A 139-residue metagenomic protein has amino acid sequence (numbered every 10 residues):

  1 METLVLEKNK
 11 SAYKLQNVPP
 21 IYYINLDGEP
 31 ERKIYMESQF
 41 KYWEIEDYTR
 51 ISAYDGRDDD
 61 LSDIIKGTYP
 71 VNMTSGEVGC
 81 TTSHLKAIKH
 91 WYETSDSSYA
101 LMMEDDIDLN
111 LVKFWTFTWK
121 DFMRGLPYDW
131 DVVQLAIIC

Functional and structural regions predicted by a protein language model:
M1-M103, I107-C139: An acidic/histidine-cluster motif and surrounding catalytic segment that typifies divalent-metal-assisted enzyme active
